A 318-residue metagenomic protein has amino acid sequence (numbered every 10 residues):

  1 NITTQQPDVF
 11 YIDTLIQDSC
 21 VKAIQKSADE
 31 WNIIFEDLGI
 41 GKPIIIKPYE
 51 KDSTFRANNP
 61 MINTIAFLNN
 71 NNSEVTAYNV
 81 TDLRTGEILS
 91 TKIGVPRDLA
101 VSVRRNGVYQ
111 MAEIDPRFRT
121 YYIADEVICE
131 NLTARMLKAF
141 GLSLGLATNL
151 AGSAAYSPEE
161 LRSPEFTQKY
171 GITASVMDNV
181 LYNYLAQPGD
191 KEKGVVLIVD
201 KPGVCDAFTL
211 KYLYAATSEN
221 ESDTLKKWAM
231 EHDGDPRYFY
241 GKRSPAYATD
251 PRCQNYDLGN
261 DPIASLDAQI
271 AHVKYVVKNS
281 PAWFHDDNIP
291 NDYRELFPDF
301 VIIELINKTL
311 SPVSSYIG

Functional and structural regions predicted by a protein language model:
N1-F55, V95: Fold-level signature of zinc-dependent metallopeptidase catalytic domains
I2-D8, N69-Y121: Active-site-adjacent "gating/activation" loops or surface patches in catalytic cores
I16-C20, F118-L137: Short pre-active-site segment immediately N-terminal to the catalytic Zn-binding motif
D29-I40, G141-L142, Y182, S311-S314: Sec-exported extracytoplasmic/periplasmic mature domains
W31, G86, G145: Divalent metal-coordination and catalytic microenvironments
P48-N71, E130-P188: The catalytic-center signature of Zn2+-dependent metalloproteases
T76, T81, G86-V95, T133-L142 (+4 more regions): Extended catalytic-interface subdomain
G152-G318: Conserved catalytic/binding loops enriched for acidic/polar residues
